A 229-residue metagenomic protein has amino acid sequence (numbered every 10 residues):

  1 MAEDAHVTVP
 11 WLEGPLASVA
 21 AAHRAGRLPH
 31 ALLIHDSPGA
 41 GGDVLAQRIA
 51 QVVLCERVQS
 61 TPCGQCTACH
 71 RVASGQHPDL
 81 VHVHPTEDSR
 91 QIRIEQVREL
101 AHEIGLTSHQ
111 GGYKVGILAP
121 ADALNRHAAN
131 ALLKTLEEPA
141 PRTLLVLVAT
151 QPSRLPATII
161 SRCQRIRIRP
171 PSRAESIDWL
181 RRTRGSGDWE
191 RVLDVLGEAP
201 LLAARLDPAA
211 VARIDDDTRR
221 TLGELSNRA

Functional and structural regions predicted by a protein language model:
M1-V52, S60, A68-R71, P141-L144 (+1 more regions): Charged, glycine-rich active-site and insertion segments that engage polyanionic ligands
A17-H23, R93-V115, A123, H127-T135: Conserved alpha-helical scaffold flanking the Walker A/P-loop in AAA+ ATPase domains
R27-L28, A73-P78, H109-G112, P139-R142: Short loop/turn elements that form and flank the Walker-type P-loop nucleotide-binding site in RecA-like NTPase cores
Q51, C55, K134: Short, well-ordered alpha-helices that flank and scaffold nucleotide-derived cofactor binding pockets
P62-I92, S153-L155: AAA+/P-loop NTPase substrate/partner-engagement loops
H77, V97, A129, I160 (+1 more regions): ATP/adenylate-binding site constellation spanning eukaryotic-like Ser/Thr protein kinases, ABC-transporter
T86-I94, A121, R165: Flexible beta-alpha connector loops of hexameric P-loop NTPases
G116-A119, L132, T143-T150: Structural recognition of the conserved hydrophobic beta-strand(s) that form the central parallel beta-sheet of P-loop
